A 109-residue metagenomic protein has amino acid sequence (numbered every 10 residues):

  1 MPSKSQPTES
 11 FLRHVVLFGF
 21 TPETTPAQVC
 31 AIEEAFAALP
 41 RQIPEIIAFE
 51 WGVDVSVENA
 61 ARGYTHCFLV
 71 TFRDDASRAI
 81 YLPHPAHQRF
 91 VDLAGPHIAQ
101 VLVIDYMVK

Functional and structural regions predicted by a protein language model:
M1-T65, R73-P83, Y106-K109: Short S/T/G/P-rich N-terminal loop/turn motif that feeds into the first structured element of a domain
F72-V101: C-terminal structural segments of small proteins and small subunits
